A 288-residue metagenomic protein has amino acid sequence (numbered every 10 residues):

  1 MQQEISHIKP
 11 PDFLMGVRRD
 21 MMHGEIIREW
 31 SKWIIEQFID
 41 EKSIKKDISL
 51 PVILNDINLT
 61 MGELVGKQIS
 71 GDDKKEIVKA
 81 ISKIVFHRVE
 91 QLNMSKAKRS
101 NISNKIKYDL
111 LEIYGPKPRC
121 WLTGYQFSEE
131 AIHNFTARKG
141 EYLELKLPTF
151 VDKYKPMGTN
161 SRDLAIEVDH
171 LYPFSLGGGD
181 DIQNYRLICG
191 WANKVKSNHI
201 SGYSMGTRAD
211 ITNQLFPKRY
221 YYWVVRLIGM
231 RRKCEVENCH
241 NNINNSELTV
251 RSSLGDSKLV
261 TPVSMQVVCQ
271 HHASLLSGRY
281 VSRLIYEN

Functional and structural regions predicted by a protein language model:
M1-V89, I106-R119, G124-F127, V225-R231: Short helix-coil boundary/hinge micro-motifs
Q2-E29, W33, H87-V89, S246-T249 (+1 more regions): C-terminal, charged low-complexity interaction regions
P51-E63, T159-Y203, C269: Extended, hydrophobic interaction surfaces within ordered domains
S82-K153, F174-G179, S201-K233: Short, charged surface segments at domain edges that flank catalytic/cofactor-binding sites
C120-G124, C189-A192, C234-E237, C269: Short cysteine-rich clusters marking metal-coordination/redox-active sites
F127-Y185, H240-V267: Histidine-centered nuclease catalytic patch
E129, Y185-T207, M265-Y286: Short Cys/His-centered divalent metal-binding micro-motifs
G229-S246, R283: Short flanking/linker segments adjacent to small metal-binding domains or redox-active Cys/His motifs
